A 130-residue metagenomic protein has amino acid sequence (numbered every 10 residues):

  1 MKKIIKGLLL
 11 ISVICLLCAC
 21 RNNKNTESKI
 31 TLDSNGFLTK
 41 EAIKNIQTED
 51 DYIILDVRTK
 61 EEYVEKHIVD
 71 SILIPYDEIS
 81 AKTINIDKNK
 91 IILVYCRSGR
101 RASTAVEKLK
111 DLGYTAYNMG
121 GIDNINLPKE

Functional and structural regions predicted by a protein language model:
K2-L8, L16, C20-K40, Y52 (+2 more regions): Rhodanese-like catalytic fold shared by cysteine-dependent sulfurtransferases and DSP/PTP-type phosphatases
I43-D50: A short acidic-Thr-Gly-centered motif at the start of a beta-strand
I54-D56: Structural scaffold elements adjacent to functional motifs in cytosolic proteins
Y95-C96: Short, surface-exposed ligand- or partner-binding patches at beta-edge/loop junctions that are enriched in aromatics
